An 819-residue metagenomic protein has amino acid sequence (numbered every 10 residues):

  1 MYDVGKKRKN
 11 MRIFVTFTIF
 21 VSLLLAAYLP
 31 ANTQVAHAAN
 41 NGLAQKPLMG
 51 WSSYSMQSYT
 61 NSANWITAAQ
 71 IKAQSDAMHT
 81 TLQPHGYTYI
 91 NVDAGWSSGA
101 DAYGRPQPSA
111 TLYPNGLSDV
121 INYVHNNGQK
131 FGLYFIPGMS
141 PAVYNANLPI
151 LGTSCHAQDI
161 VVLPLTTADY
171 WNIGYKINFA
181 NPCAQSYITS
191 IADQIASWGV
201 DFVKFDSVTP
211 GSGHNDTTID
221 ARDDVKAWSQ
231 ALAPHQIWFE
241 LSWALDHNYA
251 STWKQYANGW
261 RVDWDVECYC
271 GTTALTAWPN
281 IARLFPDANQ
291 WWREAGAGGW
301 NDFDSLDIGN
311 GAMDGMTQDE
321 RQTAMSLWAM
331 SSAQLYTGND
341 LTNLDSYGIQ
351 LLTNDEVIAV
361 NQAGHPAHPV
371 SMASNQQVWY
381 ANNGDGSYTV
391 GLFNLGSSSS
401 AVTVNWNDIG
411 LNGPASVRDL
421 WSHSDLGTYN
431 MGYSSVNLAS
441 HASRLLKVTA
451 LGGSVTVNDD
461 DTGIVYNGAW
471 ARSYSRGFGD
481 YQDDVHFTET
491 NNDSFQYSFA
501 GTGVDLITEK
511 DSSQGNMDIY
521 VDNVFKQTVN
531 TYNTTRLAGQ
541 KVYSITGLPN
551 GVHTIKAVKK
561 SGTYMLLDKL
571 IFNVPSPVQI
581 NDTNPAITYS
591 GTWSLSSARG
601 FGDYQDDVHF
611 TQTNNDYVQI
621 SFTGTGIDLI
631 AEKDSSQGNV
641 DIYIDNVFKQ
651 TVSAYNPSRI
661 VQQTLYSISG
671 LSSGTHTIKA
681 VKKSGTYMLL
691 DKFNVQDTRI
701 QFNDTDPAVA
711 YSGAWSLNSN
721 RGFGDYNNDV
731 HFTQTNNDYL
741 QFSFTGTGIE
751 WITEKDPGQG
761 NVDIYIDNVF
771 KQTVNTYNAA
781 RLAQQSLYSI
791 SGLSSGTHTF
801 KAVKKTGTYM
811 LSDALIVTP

Functional and structural regions predicted by a protein language model:
L23-V35: C-terminal segment of classical bacterial N-terminal signal peptides
Y59-T88, V92-T153, P182-Y187: Aromatic- and glycine-enriched glycan-recognition loops and surfaces that form the carbohydrate-binding subsites
K130-Y144, S229-N248: Aromatic-lined carbohydrate-recognition surfaces of secreted/lumenal glycan-active proteins
G138-W198: Active-site-adjacent "subsite" loops/lids of carbohydrate-active enzymes
I160-T166, N178-A180, I237-D340: Glycan-recognition surfaces
Q322, W328-S331, Y336-G338, M372-L411 (+5 more regions): Carbohydrate-binding surface patches
Y429-G453: C-terminal beta-strand-rich structural cap/linker in extracellular carbohydrate-active enzymes
L451-P819: Glycan-recognition surfaces in beta-rich domains, encompassing non-catalytic CBMs and lectin-like receptor-binding
